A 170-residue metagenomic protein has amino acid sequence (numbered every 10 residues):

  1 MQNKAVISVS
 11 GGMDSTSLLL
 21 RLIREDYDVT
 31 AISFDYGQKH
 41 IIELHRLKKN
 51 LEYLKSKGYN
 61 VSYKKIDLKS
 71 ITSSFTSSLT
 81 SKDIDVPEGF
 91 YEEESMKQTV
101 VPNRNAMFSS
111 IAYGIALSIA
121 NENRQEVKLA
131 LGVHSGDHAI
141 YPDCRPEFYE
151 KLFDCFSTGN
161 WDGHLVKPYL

Functional and structural regions predicted by a protein language model:
M1-L170: ATP-dependent adenylation/nucleotidyltransferase module used to activate substrates
